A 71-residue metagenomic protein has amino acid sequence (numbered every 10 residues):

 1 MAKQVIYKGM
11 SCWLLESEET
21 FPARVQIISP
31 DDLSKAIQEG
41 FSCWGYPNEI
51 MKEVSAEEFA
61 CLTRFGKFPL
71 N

Functional and structural regions predicted by a protein language model:
K3-M10: A short beta-strand micro-motif
M10-L70: Acidic, low-complexity, intrinsically disordered interaction modules
